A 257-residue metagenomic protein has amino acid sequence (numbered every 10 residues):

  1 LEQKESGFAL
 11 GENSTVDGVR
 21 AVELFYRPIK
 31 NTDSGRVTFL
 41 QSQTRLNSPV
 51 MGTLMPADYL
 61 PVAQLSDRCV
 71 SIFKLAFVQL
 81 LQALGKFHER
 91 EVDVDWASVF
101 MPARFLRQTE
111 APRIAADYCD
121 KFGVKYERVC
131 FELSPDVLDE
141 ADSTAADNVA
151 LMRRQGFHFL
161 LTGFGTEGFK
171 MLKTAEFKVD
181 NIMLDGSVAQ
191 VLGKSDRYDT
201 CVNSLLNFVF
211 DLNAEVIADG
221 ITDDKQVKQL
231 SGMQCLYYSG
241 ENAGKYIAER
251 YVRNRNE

Functional and structural regions predicted by a protein language model:
L1-E5, T32, L46-P49, P102-R107 (+2 more regions): EAL-family c-di-GMP phosphodiesterase catalytic domain
E2-V62, S239, G244-A248: Active-site core of bacterial EAL-family cyclic-dinucleotide phosphodiesterase domains
V16-V19, S34, E91, G123-Y126 (+3 more regions): Alpha-helix termination/capping residues and helix-transition junctions
S48-T53, F77-L81, G163: Short acidic-capped amphipathic helix/loop micro-motif used as an active-site/signal-coupling element
A57, A63, S195-D199: Short, conserved loop/turn and helix-capping segments at secondary-structure boundaries that abut family-defining
R68-T144, G220: Catalytic core of bacterial c-di-GMP phosphodiesterases, primarily the EAL and HD-GYP domains, capturing alpha-helical
Q82, R113-D117, T144-R154, T200-N207 (+1 more regions): Alpha-helical scaffolding segments of alpha/beta enzyme cores, especially the outer helices of TIM-barrel or partial
